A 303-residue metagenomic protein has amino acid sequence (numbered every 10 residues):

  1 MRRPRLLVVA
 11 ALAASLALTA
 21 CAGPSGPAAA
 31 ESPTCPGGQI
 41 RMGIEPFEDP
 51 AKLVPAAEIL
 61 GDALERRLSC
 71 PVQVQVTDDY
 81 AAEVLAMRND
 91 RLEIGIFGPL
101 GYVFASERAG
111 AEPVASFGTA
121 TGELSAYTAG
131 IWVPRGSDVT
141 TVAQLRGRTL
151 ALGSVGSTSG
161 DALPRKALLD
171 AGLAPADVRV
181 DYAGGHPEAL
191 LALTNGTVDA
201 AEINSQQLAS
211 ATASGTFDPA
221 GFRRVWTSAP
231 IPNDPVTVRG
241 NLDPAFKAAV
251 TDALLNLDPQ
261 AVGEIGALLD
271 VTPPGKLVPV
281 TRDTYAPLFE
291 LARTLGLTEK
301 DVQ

Functional and structural regions predicted by a protein language model:
A17-A20: C-terminal motif of bacterial Sec signal peptides marking the signal peptidase cleavage site
A22-S25: Bacterial signal peptide processing site
A30-G101: Extracytoplasmic small-molecule ligand-binding "clamshell" domains of the periplasmic binding protein/Venus flytrap
P33-G43, E48-P55, I59, I231-N233 (+2 more regions): An extracytoplasmic/periplasmic, membrane-proximal ligand-sensing/linker region
R41-A63, T77, L100, T121-L190 (+3 more regions): Bilobed "Venus flytrap"/periplasmic-binding protein-like clamshell domains and structurally analogous long
Q75, A81-G95, R108-A109, A143 (+1 more regions): Short helices/loops that flank or line small-molecule/ion binding pockets
I96-G110, L169-D170, T194, D199-P219: A ligand-binding cleft/hinge motif common to bilobed small-molecule-binding domains
E112-E123, V178-R179, A213-P230: Short beta-strand->loop
